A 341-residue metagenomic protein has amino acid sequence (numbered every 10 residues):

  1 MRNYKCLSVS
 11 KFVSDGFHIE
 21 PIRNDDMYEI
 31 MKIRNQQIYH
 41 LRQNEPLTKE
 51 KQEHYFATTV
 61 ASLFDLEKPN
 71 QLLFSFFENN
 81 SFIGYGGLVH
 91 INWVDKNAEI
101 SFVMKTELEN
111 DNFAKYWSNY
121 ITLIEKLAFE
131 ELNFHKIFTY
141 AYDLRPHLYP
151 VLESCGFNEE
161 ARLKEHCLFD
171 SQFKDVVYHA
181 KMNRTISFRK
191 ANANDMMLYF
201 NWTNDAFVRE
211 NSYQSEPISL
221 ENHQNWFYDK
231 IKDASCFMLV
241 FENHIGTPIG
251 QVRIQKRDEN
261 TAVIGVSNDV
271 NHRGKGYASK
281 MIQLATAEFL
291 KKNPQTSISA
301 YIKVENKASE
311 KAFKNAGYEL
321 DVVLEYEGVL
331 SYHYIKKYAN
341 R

Functional and structural regions predicted by a protein language model:
M1-M27, R34-N35, F77-D205, M238-R341: Acyl-donor (CoA/ACP) binding surface of acyl/acetyltransferases
N24-M31, K49, E53-A57, A193-F200 (+3 more regions): An amphipathic alpha-helix signature
I38-V60, F207-N225: Conserved GNAT-fold acetyl-CoA-binding loop/helix
N44, L66-N70, Y213, F237 (+2 more regions): Short, polar/charged, Gly/Pro-enriched helix-capping and turn/loop motifs at alpha-helix termini and inter-helix linkers
T59-S75, G84, Y228-V240: A short helix-loop-beta-strand connector motif used in the catalytic cores of GNAT acetyltransferases and, in some
L63, F207-E210, I231-S235, A285 (+1 more regions): Amphipathic alpha-helical interaction segments
